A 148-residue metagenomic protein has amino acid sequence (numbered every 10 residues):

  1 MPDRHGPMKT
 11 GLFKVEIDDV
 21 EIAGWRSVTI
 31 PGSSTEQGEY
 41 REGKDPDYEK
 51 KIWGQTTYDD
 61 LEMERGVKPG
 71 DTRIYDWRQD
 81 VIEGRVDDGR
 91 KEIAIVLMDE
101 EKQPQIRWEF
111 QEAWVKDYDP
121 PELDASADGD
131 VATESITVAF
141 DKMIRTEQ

Functional and structural regions predicted by a protein language model:
M1-Q148: Glycine-rich, low-complexity intrinsically disordered segments
